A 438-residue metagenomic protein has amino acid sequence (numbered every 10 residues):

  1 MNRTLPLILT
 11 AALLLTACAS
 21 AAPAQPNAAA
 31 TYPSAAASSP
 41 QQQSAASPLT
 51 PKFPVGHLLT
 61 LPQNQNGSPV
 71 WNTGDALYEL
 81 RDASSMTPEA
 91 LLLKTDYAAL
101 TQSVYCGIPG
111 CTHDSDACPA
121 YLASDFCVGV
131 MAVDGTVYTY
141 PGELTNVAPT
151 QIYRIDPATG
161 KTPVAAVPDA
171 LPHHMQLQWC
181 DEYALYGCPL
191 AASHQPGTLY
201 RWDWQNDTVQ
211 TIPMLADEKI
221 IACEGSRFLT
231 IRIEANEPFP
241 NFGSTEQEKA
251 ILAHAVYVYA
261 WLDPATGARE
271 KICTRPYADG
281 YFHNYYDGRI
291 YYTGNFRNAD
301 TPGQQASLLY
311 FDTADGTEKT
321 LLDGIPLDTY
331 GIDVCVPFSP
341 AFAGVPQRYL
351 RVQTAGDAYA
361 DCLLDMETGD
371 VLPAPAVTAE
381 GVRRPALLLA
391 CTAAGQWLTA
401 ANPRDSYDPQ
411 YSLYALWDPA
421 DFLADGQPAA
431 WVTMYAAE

Functional and structural regions predicted by a protein language model:
M1-L9: Positively charged n-region of N-terminal signal peptides that target proteins for export
L15-A17: C-terminal motif of bacterial Sec signal peptides marking the signal peptidase cleavage site
A19-A22: Bacterial signal peptide processing site
A30-S68, N72: N-terminal low-complexity, Pro/Thr/Ser-rich intrinsically disordered segments that act as propeptides or flexible
Y32, L91-L92, W397: PLP-dependent class I/II
A45-L61, T87-S115, V147-V167, A192-M214 (+4 more regions): Surface-exposed loop/turn elements that mediate protein-protein interactions on large endomembrane-trafficking
T60-T73, D114-M131, L171-E182, M214-S226 (+4 more regions): Repeated scaffold domains used in trafficking and secretory/extracellular systems, primarily beta-propellers
S68-M86, C127-T145, Q178-A192, G225-A250 (+3 more regions): Short beta-strand elements that form the blades of beta-propeller/WD-repeat-like and other beta-sheet-rich scaffold
